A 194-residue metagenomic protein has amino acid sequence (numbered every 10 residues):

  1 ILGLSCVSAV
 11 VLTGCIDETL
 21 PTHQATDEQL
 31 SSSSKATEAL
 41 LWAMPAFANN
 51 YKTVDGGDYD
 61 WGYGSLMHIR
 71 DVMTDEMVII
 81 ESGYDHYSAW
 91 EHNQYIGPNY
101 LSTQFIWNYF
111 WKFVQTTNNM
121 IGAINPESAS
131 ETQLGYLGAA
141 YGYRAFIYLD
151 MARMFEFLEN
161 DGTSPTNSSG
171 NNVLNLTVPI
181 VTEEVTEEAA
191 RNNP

Functional and structural regions predicted by a protein language model:
I1-T13: Sec-dependent bacterial lipoprotein signal peptides
G14-H68, E127: Membrane-proximal, proline-rich intrinsically disordered regions
E18, T22, S32, H92 (+3 more regions): Generic structural "secondary-structure junction" signal
T19, K52, A152-E159: Short amphipathic alpha-helical interaction/hinge segments
T53-T74, Y87-S88, T177-V178, E184-E187: Hydrophobic-face positions in mid-chain alpha helices that act as interaction patches
G64-R70, Y136, G142-Y143, P165 (+1 more regions): Acidic helix-start/capping segments at beta-turn-to-alpha-helix junctions
S82-F157: Conserved, well-structured interaction surfaces
M154-P194: Short coil/linker segments at helix-helix boundaries
